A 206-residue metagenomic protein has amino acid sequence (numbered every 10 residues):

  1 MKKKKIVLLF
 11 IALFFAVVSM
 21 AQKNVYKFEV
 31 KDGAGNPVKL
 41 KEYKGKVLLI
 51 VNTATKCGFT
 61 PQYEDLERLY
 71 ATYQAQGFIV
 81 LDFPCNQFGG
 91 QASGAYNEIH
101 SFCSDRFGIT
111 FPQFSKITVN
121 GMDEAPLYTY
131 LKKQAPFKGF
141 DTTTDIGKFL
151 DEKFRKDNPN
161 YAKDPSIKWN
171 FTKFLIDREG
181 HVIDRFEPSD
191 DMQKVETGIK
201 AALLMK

Functional and structural regions predicted by a protein language model:
M1-K23: Bacterial Sec-dependent N-terminal signal peptides
A21-K41: N-terminal "domain-start" segment that seeds a small globular fold
D32, N52-K56: Amphipathic alpha-helical repeat scaffolds
K46-V47, T55-K56, T60-P84, C103-F107: Conserved helix-turn-beta segment immediately C-terminal to the redox Cys motif in thioredoxin-like folds
G77-G94, I109-G121: Thiol-based oxidoreductase modules, predominantly thioredoxin-like and allied folds used for disulfide exchange
G108-P188: Thiol/selenol-based redox catalytic cores and closely related redox-interacting motifs
D184-M205: Non-catalytic, surface beta->alpha helical segment in thiol-disulfide oxidoreductase systems
